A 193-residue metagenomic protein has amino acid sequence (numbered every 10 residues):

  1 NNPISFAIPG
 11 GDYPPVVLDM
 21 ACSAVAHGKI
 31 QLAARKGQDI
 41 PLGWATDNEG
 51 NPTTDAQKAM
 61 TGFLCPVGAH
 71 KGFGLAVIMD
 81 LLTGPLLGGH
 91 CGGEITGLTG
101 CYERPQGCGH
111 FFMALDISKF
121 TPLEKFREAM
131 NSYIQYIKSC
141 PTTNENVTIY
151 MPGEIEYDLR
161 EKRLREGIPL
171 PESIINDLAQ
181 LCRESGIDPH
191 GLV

Functional and structural regions predicted by a protein language model:
N1-Q57: Phosphate/diphosphate-binding glycine-rich loops and adjacent basic-rich segments that engage nucleotide
N2, D12-P14, D39-I40, M60-T61 (+3 more regions): A generic structural signal for well-ordered coil/turn residues at beta-strand boundaries that shape enzyme active-site
N2-S5, G28-Q31, F63-C65, I95-G100: Glycine-rich, charged/polar anion/phosphate-binding loops that engage phosphate groups from diverse ligands
P3-S5, P14-V17, L42-A45, L64-C65 (+3 more regions): Structural motif
C22-V25, K71, I117-K119: Glycine-rich beta-alpha junction loops
R35-C91, L98-T99: Secondary-shell segments that build the walls of catalytic and ion/ligand-binding clefts
L86, C91-V193: Catalytic-core signal marking the mid-to-C-terminal active-site face
